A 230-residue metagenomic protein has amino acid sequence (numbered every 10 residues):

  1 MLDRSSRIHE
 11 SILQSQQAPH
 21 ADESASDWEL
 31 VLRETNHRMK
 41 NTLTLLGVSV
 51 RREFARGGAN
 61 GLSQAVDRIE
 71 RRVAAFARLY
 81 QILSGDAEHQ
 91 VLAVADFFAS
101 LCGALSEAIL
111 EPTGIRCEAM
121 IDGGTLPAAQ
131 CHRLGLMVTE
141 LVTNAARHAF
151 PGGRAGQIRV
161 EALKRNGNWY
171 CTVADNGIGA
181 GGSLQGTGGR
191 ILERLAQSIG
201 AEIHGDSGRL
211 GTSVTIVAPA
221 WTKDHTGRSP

Functional and structural regions predicted by a protein language model:
M1-E29: Conserved signal-transmission helix
A18-L32, N36, L110-T139, R147-F150 (+1 more regions): Conserved short strand/loop->alpha-helix "switch" segment adjacent to the catalytic nucleotide/phosphoryl-transfer site
L30-T44, V48, R52: Conserved phosphoacceptor histidine of two-component systems
L45-S49, L62-R116: Conserved DHp (HisKA) dimerization/phosphotransfer helix of two-component histidine kinases, i.e., the long coiled-coil
A155-G167: Short beta-strand/loop element within the Bergerat-fold HATPase_c
D175: Acidic ATP/Mg2+-coordinating residue in the GHKL
G181-L210: ATP phosphate-binding glycine-rich loop and adjacent ATP-lid/helix-beta elements within ATP-binding kinase/ATPase
G211-K223: Short C-terminal beta-strand
